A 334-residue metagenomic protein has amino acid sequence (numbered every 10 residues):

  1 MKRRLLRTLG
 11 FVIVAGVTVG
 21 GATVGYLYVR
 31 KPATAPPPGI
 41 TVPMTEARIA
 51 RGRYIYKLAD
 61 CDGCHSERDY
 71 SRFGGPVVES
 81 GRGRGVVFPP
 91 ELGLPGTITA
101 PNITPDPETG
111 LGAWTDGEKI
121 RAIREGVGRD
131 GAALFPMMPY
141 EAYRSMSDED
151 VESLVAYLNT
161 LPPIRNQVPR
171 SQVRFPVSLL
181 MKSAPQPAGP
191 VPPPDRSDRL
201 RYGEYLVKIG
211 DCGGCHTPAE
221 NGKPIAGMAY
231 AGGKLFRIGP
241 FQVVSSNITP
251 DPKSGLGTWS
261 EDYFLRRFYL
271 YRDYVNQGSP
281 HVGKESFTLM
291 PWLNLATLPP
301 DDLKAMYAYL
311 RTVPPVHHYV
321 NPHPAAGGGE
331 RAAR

Functional and structural regions predicted by a protein language model:
K2-P36: N-terminal type II signal-anchor transmembrane helix that functions as the membrane-insertion/stop-transfer segment
G10-G21, Y140-E141, M146-Y202, A296 (+1 more regions): Extended surface/linker regions that mediate inter-domain or inter-protein docking in multi-component redox
T34-K57, L180-K208, S254-L256: Electrostatic cytochrome c docking/interface patches
G52, L58-R68, K119, L154 (+3 more regions): The canonical Cys-X-X-Cys-His
I55-T99: Extracytoplasmic/periplasmic/luminal assembly and interaction segments in envelope/secretory/respiratory proteins
C64-Y70, R124, P139, N159-T160 (+3 more regions): Detector for the c-type heme attachment site
G81-E118, E141-V151, A229-V275, W292-L303: Electron-transfer interface patches adjacent to heme c in soluble/periplasmic c-type cytochromes and di-/multiheme
D130-M146, Y274-T297, H318-Y319: A cross-kingdom feature marking solvent-exposed beta-strand/loop segments within repeated, beta-rich binding/scaffold
